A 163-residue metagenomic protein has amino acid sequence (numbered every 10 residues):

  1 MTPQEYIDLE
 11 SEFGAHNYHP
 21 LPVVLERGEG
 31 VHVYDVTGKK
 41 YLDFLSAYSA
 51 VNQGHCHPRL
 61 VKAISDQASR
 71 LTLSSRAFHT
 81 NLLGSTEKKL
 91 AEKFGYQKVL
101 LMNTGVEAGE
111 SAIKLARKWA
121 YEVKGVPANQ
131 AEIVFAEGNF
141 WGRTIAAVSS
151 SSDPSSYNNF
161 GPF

Functional and structural regions predicted by a protein language model:
M1-K98: N-terminal glycine-rich, Lys/His-bearing helix-loop that initiates the first secondary-structure elements of many
K88-F163: PLP-dependent aspartate aminotransferase-fold enzymes
